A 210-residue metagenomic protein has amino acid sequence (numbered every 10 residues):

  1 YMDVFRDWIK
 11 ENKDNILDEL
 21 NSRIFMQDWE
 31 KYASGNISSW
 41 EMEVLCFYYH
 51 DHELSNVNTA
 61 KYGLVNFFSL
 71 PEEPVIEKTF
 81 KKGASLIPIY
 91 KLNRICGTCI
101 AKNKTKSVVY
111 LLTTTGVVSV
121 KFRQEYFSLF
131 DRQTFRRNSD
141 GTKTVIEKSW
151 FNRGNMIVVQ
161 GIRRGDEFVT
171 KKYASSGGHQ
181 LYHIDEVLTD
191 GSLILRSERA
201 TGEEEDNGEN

Functional and structural regions predicted by a protein language model:
Y1-N210: Noncatalytic, beta-rich nucleic-acid-contacting surfaces in large DNA/RNA-processing enzymes
